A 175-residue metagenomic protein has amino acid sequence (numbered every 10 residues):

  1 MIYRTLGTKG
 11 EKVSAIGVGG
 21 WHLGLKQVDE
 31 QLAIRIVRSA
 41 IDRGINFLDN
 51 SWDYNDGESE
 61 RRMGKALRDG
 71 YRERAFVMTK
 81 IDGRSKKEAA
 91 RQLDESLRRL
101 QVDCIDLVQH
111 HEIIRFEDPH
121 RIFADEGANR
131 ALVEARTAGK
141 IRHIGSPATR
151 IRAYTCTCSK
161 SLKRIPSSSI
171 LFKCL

Functional and structural regions predicted by a protein language model:
M1-A75, A131, T137: N-terminal binding-site loop/beta-alpha segment at the start of enzyme catalytic domains that lines or forms
H22, D82-G83: The substrate-binding groove and active-site-proximal loops of carbohydrate-active enzymes, especially glycoside
Q27-V28, R84-L175: Glycine/proline-rich, positively charged, aromatic-decorated active-site loop/lid region on the catalytic face
V77-T79: Transmembrane beta-strand segments that form the barrel wall of outer-membrane beta-barrel proteins
